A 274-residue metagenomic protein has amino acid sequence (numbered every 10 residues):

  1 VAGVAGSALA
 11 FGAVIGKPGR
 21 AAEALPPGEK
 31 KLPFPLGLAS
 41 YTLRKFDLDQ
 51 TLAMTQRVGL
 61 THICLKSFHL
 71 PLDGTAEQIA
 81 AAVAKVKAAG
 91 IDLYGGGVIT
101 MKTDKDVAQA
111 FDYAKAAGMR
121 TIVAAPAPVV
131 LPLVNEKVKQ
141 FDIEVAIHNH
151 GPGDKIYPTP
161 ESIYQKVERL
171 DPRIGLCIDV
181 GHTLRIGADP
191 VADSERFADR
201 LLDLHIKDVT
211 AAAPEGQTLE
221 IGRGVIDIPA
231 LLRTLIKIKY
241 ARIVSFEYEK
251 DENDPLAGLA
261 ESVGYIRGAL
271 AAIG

Functional and structural regions predicted by a protein language model:
A5-S7, F11-A13, G28, D49-L52 (+6 more regions): Active-site acidic/histidine proton-transfer and metal-coordination neighborhood in alpha/beta enzyme cores
G12-Y41: C-terminal segment of N-terminal export signals and the immediately downstream linker at the start of the mature
L32-H62: Mature N-terminal segment immediately following signal peptide/propeptide cleavage in secreted/periplasmic
L38, T55, I63, V86 (+7 more regions): Conserved, mostly hydrophobic/aromatic
D49-L52, I156, P160, L184-A241 (+1 more regions): Gly/Pro-rich active-site loop or hairpin
L60, A116-M119, L201, Y240-A241: A structural motif
C64-A81: Glycine-rich, proline-tolerant flexible connector loops at the mouths of alpha/beta enzymes
L256-G274: C-terminal helical cap(s) of enzyme catalytic domains, especially alpha/beta-barrels
